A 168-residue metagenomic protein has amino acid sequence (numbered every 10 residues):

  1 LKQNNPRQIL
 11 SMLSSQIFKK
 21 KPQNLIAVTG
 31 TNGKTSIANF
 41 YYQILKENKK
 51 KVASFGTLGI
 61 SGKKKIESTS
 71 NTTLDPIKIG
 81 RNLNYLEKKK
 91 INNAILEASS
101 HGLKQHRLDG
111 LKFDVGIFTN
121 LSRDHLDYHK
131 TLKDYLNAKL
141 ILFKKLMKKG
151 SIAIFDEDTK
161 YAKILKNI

Functional and structural regions predicted by a protein language model:
L1, K88-N92, K104, F113-I168: Acidic, Mg2+-coordinating active-site environments of NTP-dependent enzymes
L1-T29, S36-A53: Short, basic phosphate-binding NTP loop
L13, V28, F55, I79 (+4 more regions): Residue-level signal for inorganic ion chemistry
A38-Y42, L83, K166: A generic structural signal for short, well-ordered alpha-helical segments in conserved domains
K49-K64, S99: Short beta-strand-centered segment that lines the nucleotide-binding/catalytic pocket of NTP-utilizing
I66-P76, D124-H129: Flexible beta-alpha connector loops of hexameric P-loop NTPases
N71-S99: Conserved nucleotide-sensing/catalytic segment adjacent to the nucleotide-binding pocket in NTP-handling enzymes
H101-D109: Conserved helix/coil segment N-terminal to the catalytic DExD/H
